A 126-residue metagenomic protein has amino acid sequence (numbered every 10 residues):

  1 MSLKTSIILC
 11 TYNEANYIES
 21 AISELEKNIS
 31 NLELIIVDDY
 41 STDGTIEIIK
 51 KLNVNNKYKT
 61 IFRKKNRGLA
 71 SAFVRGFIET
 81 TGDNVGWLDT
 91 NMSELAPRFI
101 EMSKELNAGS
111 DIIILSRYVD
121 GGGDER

Functional and structural regions predicted by a protein language model:
K4-S6, E33: Cell-envelope/extracellular polymer assembly enzymes that use nucleotide-activated donors
T11-Y12, V37-D39, R63: Conserved sequence signature across two-component system core domains
E14-K27: Short, well-formed alpha-helical segments that are part of the catalytic scaffolds of diverse glycosyltransferases
E14-Y17, S41, L95: Donor nucleotide-sugar binding loop of glycosyltransferases
E33, I46-E79: Conserved donor nucleotide-binding strand/loop of the catalytic core
D38-E47, M92: A conserved acidic beta->alpha catalytic loop
K65-E79, N84, S93, P97-R126: Acceptor/aglycone-binding surface of glycosyltransferases and processive sugar-polymer synthases
